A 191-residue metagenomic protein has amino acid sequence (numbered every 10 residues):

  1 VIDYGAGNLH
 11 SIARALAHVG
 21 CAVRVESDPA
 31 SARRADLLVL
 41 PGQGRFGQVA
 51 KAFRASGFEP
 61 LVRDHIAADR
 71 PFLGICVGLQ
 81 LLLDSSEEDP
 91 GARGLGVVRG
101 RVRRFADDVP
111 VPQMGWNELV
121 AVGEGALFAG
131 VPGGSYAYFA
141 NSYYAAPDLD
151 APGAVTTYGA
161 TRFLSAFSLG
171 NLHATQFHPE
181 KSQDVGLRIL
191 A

Functional and structural regions predicted by a protein language model:
V1-C21, P179-E180: N-terminal beta1-alpha1 ligand-phosphate binding loop
A22, L37, P71-L73, Y136: Structural signature of beta-strand start/N-cap positions in the alpha/beta core of ABC transporter nucleotide-binding
V23-R34: Short acidic low-complexity segments
S31-A32, H65, A166: Structural alpha-helical scaffold elements that stabilize or flank donor/cofactor-binding regions in carbohydrate
A32-G42: Short acidic/histidine-rich motifs immediately flanking catalytic phosphotransfer sites in two-component signaling
G44-N117: Cysteine-nucleophile active-site neighborhood
D84-A160: Pocket-forming structural segment of enzyme catalytic cores
D148-L149, T157-A191: A glycine-centered loop/beta-turn motif at secondary-structure junctions
